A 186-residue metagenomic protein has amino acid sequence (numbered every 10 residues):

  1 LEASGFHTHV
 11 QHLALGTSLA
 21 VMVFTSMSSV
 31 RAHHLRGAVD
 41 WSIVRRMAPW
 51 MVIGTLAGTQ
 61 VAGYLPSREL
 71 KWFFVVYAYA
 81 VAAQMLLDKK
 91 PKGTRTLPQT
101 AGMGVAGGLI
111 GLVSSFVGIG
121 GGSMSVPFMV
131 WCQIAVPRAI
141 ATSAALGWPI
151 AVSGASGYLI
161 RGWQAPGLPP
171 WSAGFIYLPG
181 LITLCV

Functional and structural regions predicted by a protein language model:
L1-H12, T17, S28-V117, P127-R138 (+3 more regions): Juxtamembrane transmembrane-helix boundary motif
M22-M27: Central hydrophobic cores of alpha-helical transmembrane segments in multi-pass inner-membrane proteins across all
T142-A145: A conserved regulatory-domain signal marking ACT and ACT-like small-molecule sensing domains and adjacent regulatory
